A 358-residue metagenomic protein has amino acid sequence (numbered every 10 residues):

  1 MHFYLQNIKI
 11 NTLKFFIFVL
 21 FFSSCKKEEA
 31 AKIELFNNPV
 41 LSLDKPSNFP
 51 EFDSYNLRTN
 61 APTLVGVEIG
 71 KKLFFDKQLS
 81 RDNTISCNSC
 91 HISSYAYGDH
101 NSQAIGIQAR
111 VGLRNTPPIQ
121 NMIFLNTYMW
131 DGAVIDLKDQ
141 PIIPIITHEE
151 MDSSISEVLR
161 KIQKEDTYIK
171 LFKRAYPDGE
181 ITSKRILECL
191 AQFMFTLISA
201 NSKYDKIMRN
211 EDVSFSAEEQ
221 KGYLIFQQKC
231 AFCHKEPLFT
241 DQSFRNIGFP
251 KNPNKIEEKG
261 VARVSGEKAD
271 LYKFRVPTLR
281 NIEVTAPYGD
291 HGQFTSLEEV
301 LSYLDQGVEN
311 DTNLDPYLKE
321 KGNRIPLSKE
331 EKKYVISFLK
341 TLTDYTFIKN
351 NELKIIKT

Functional and structural regions predicted by a protein language model:
M1-K32: Bacterial Sec-dependent N-terminal signal peptides
C25-T358: Periplasmic c-type cytochrome electron-transfer domains
